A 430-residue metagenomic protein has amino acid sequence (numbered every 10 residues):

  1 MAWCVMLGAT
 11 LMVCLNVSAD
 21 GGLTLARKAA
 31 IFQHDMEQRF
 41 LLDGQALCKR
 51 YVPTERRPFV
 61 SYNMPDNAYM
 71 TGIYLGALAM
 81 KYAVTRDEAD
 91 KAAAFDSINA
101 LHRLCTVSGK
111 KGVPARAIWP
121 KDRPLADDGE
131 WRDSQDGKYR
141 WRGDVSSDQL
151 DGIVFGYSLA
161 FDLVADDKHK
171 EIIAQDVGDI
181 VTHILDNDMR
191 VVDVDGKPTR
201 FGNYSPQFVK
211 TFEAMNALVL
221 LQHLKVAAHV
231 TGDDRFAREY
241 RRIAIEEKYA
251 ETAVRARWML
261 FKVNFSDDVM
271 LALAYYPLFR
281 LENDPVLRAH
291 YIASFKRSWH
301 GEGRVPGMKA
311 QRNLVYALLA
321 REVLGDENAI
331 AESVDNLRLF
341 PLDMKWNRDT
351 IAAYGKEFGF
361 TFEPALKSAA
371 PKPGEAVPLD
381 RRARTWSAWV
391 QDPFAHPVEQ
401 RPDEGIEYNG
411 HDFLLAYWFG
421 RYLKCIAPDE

Functional and structural regions predicted by a protein language model:
D20-D35, L271-A272, P277-E430: Terminal, non-catalytic domain-edge segments
R27-R56, A93-K110, Q175-V194, D234-A256 (+5 more regions): Long, well-ordered core segments of solenoidal/helical folds
H34-T85: N-terminal carbohydrate-binding/catalytic regions of secreted carbohydrate-active enzymes
D43-M64, K111-W141, D193-M215, A256-L281 (+3 more regions): Carbohydrate-binding/catalytic loop surfaces
M64, A89-F212: Extended ligand-binding groove/face enriched in aromatic
D66-Y82, S146-F161, F212-V226, N264-R280 (+3 more regions): Well-ordered alpha-helical segments within folded domains of soluble proteins
H169-E322: Elongated scaffolding segments in large macromolecular assemblies, built predominantly from amphipathic alpha-helices
